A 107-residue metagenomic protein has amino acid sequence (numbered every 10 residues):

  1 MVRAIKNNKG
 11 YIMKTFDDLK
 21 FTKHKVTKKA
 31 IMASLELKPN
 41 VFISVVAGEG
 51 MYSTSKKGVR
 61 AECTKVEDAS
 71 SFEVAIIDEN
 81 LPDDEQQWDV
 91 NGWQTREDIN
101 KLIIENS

Functional and structural regions predicted by a protein language model:
V2-R3, I12-S107: Catalytic phosphate/metal-binding cores of nucleic-acid and nucleotide-processing enzymes, i.e., regions that mediate
K6-N7: Polybasic, lysine-rich low-complexity intrinsically disordered segments
